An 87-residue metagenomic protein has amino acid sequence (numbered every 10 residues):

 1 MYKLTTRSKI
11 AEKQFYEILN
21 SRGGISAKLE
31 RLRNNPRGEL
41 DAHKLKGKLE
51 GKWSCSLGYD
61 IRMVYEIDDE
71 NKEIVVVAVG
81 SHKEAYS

Functional and structural regions predicted by a protein language model:
M1-K3, A27, N35, K83-S87: Short, C-terminally biased terminal segments at protein or domain edges
M1-L29: Arg/Lys-rich, positively charged N-terminal/basic patches that mediate binding to nucleic acids
R22, P36-L40: Secondary-structure transition/capping residues
L40-S87: Basic/aromatic recognition patch in beta-strand/loop cores that engages polyanionic ligands
